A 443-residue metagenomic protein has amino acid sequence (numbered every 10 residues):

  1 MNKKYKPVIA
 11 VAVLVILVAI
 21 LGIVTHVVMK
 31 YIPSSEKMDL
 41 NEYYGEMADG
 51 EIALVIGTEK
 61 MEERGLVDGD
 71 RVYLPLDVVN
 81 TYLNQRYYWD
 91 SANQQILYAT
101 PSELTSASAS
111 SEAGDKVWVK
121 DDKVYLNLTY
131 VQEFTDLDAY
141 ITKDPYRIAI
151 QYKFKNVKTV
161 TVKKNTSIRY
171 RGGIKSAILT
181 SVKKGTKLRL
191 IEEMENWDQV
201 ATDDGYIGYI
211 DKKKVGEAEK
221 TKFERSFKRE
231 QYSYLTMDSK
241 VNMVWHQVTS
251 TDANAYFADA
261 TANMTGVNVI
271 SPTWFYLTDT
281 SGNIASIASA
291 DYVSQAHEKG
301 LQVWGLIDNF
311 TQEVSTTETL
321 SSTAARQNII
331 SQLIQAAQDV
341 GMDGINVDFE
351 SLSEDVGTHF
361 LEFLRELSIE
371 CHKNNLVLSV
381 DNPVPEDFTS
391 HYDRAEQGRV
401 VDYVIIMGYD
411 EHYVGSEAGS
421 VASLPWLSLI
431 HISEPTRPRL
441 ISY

Functional and structural regions predicted by a protein language model:
N2-M194, F223-T236: Primary recognition of N-terminal secretory signal peptides and signal-anchoring hydrophobic helices
V78-N80, N93, S102, Y130 (+11 more regions): A mature extracytoplasmic/lumenal domain signature
R169-Y170, Q199, S250-Y256, T278-S281: Short, solvent-exposed loop/turn elements at domain surfaces
G185, D198-T202, I210: SH3/SH3-like beta-barrel fold
K212-A258: Boundary/entry segment of secreted carbohydrate-active catalytic domains
D238-V248, M264, Y276-L424: Chitinase-like catalytic core of GlcNAc-active glycosidases
H431-Y443: Single conserved hydrophobic/aromatic residue that forms the stacking wall/gate of nucleotide- or nucleobase-binding
